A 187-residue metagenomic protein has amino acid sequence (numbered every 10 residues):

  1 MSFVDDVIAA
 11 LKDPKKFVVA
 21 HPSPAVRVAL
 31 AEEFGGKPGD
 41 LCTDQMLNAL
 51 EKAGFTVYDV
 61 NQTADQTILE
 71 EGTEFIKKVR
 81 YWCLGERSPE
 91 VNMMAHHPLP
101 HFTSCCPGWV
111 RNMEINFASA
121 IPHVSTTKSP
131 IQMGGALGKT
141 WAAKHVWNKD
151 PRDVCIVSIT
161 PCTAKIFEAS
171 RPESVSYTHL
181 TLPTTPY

Functional and structural regions predicted by a protein language model:
M1, T160-E168: Local cysteine-cluster metal-coordination motifs and their immediate loop/turn environment, predominantly Fe-S cluster
M1-K139: Iron-sulfur-cluster electron-transfer modules
V19, C155-V157: Conserved beta-strand elements of the Class I
Y58, V157-I159: Hydrophobic/aromatic beta-strand patches that form the interior of the parallel beta-sheet core in alpha/beta enzyme
M94-H97, W147-D153, S176: Short helix-terminating capping/connector loops at secondary-structure junctions
M113-I115, F167-E173: A short secondary-structure junction signal
T178-T184: Conserved small/polar residues in nucleotide/adenosyl-binding loops
